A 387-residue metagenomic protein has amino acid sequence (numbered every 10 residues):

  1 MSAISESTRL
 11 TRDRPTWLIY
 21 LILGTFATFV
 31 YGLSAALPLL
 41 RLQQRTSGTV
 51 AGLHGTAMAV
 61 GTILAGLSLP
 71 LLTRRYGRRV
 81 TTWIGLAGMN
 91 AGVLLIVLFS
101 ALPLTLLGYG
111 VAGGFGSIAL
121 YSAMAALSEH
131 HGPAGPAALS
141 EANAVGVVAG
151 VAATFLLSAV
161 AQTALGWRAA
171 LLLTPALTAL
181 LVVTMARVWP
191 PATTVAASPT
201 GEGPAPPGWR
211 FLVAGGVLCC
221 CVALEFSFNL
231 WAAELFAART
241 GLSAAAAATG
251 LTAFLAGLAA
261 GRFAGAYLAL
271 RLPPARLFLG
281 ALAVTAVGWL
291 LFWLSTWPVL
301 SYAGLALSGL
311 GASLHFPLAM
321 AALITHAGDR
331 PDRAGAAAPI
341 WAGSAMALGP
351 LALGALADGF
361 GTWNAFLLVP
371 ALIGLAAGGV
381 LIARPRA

Functional and structural regions predicted by a protein language model:
L33-S34, G208-T252, A256-A260: Extracytoplasmic gate region of multi-pass secondary transporters
L40-R41, L72-T73, L156-A164, F236-A237 (+3 more regions): Interfacial helix-cap and linker-helix signal at transmembrane-aqueous boundaries of multi-pass secondary transporters
R45, G77, L98-P103, G132 (+4 more regions): Helix-breaking motifs and short loop linkers at transmembrane-helix boundaries and internal kinks in secondary membrane
L64-P103: Conserved MFS/SLC helix-loop-helix module at the cytosolic interface between two early adjacent transmembrane helices
A65-R78, G261-P273, A357-D358: Helix-to-loop junctions at the C-terminal end of transmembrane segments in multipass secondary transporters
G92, P103-V111, G288, V299-L307: Paired small-residue
Y109-A144: Cytoplasmic helix-loop-helix junction between adjacent transmembrane helices in 12-TM secondary transporters
P133-A134, E141-P190: Helix-loop-helix hairpin linking two adjacent transmembrane segments in secondary transporters
